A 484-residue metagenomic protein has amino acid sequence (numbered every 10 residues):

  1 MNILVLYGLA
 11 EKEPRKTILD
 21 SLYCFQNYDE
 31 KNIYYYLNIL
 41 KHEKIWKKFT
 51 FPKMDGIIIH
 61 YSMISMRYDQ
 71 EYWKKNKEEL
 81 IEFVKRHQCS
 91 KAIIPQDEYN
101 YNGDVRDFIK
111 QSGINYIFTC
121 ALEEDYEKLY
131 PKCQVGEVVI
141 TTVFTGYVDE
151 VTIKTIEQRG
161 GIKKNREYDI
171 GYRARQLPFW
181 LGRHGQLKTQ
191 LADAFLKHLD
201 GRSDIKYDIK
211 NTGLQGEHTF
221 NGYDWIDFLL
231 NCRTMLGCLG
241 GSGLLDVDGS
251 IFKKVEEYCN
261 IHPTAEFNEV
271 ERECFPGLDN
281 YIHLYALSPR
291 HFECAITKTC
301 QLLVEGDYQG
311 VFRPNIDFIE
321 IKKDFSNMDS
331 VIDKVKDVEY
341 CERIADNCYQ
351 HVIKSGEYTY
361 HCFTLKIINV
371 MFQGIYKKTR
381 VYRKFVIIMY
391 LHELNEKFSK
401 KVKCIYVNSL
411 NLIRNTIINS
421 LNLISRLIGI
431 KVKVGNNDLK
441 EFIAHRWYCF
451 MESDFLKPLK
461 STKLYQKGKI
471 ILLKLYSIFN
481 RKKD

Functional and structural regions predicted by a protein language model:
M1-F51, Y61-E79, I93, E98-D104 (+1 more regions): Nucleotide-sugar donor-binding catalytic core of glycosyltransferases
M54-I58: Active-site beta3 strand of CheY-like receiver
H87-A92: Short beta-strand/loop segments at the ligand-binding rim of alpha/beta enzyme cores
C294, F318, C348: Hydrophobic, well-ordered secondary-structure elements that form the walls of internal hydrophobic environments
D307, V311-F318, K322-D324, S330-V331: Acidic, glycine-centered active-site loop in nucleotide-sugar glycosyltransferases
N327-L456, K460: C-terminal amphipathic helix plus adjacent low-complexity, charged tail appended to glycosyltransferase catalytic
R446-D484: C-terminal non-catalytic accessory extensions
